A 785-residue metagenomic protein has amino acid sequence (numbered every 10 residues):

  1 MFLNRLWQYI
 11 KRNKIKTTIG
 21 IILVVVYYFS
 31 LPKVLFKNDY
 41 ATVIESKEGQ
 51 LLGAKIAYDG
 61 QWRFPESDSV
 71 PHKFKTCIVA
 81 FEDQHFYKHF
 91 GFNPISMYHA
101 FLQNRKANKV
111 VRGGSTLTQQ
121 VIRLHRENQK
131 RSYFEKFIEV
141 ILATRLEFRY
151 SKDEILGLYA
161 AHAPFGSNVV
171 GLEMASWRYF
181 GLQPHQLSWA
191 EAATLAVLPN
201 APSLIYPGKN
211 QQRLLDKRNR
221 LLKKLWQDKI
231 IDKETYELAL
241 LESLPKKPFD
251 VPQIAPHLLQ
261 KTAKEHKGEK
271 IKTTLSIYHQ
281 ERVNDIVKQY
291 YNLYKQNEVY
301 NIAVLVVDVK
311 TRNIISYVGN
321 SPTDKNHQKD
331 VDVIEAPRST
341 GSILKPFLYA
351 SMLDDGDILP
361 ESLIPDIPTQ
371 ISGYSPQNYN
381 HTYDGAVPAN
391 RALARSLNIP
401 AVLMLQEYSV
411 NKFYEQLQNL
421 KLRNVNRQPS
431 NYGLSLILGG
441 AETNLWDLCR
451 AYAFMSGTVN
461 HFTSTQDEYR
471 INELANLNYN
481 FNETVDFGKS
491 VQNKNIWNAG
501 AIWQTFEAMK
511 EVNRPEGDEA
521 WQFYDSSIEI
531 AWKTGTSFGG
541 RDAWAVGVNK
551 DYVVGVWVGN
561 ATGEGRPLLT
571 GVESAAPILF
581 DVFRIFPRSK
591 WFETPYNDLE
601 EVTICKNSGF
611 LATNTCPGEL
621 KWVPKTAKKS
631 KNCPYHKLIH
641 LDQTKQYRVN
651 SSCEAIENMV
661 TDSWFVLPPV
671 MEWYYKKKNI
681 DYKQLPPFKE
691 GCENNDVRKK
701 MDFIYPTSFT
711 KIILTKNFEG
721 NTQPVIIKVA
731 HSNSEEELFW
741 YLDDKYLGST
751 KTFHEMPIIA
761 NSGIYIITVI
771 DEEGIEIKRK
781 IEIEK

Functional and structural regions predicted by a protein language model:
F2-N297, V309, N313-I315, N320 (+2 more regions): Juxtamembrane regions of bacterial inner-membrane/periplasmic proteins, predominantly the peptidoglycan biogenesis
K11-K14, T484-S490, E529-K785: Soluble, non-transmembrane domains of envelope/secretory-pathway proteins that act on or interact with carbohydrate
G49, I78, V121, I155 (+15 more regions): Residue-level preference for non-acidic, small/hydrophobic
Q50-F64, M174, S203-P207, L259-K267 (+6 more regions): Short pre-catalytic segments that frame enzyme active sites
F86-I95, V110, Y133-F134, L156 (+9 more regions): Surface-exposed patches in mature extracellular/periplasmic domains of secreted proteins
K106-R131, H185, P248-K264, I358-F413 (+2 more regions): Conserved catalytic neighborhood of penicillin-recognizing serine enzymes
R123, E127, A161-N168, H185 (+12 more regions): Glycine-rich, acidic and aromatic/proline-enriched surface loops and short helix-turn segments that act as binding
T273-Y294, V304-D308, Y317, D324-A336 (+2 more regions): A penicillin-recognizing enzyme superfamily signal
